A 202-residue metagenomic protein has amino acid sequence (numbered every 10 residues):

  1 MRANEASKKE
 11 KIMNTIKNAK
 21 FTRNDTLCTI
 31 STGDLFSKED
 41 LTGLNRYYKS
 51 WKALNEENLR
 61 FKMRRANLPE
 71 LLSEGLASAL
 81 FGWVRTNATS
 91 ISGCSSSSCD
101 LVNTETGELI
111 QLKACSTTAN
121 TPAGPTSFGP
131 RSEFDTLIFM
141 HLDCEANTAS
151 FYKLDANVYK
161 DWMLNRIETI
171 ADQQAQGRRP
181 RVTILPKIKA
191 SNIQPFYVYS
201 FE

Functional and structural regions predicted by a protein language model:
R2-L109, K113-E202: Nucleic-acid endonuclease domains
